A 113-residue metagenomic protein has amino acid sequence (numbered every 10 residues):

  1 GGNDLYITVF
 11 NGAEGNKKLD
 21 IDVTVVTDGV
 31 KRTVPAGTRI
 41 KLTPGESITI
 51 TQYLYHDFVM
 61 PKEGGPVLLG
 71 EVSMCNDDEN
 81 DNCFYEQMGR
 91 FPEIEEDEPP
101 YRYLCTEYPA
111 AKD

Functional and structural regions predicted by a protein language model:
G1-I21: Glycine- and acidic-residue-biased ligand/ion/polar-headgroup-sensing regions
G2, T24-T43: An exposed acidic His-Trp-rich patch
I7, I21, I40, I48-I50 (+1 more regions): Weak global preference for isoleucine
E14-T33, V59-D113: Double-stranded beta-helix
G37-E63, L69-M74: Conserved metal-binding segment of the jelly-roll/cupin
